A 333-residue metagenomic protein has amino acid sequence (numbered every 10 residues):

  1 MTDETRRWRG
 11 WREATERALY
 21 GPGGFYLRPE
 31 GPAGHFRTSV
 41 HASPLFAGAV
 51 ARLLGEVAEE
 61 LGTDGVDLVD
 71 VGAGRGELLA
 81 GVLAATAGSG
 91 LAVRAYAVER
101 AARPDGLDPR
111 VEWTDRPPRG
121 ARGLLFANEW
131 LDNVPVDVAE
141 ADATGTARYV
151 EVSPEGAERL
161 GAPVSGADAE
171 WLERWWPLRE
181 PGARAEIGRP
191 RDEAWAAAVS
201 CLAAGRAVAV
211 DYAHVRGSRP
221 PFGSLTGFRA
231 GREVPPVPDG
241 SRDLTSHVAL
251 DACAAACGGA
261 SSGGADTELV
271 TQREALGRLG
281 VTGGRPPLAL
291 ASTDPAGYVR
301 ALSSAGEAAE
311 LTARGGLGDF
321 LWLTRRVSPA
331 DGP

Functional and structural regions predicted by a protein language model:
M1-R116, A121, A139, E274 (+2 more regions): Rossmann-like AdoMet
W11-R17, A127, H214-S218: Hydrophobic/aromatic-rich, well-ordered segments within soluble, folded domains that form packed cores
A18, L125, C253: A residue-level signal for conserved active-site and pocket-lining positions in enzyme catalytic cores
V69, V98, L125-N128, V210: Active-site flanking residues adjacent to catalytic metal/cofactor-binding acidic residues
A73-L78, D132, H214-V215: Gly/Ser/Thr-rich loops at beta-strand to alpha-helix junctions that form or flank small-molecule/cofactor-binding
R119-D142, A185-R189, E193, C201-V208: A short SAM/SAH-binding and catalytic strip from SAM-dependent methyltransferases
L124-W176, F222-A230: A mobile, often basic/glycine-rich helix-loop segment that functions as the active-site lid/recognition loop
A169-P333: Long, Lys/Arg- and hydrophobic-enriched amphipathic alpha-helices
